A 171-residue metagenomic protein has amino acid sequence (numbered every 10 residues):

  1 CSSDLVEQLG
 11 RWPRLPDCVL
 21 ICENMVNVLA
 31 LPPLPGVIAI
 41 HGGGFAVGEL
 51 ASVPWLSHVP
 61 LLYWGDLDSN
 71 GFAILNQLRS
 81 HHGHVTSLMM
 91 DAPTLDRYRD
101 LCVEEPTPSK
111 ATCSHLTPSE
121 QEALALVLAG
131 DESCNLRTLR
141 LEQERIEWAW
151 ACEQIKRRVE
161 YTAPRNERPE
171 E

Functional and structural regions predicted by a protein language model:
L5, P16, N24, G48 (+1 more regions): Sparse, context-dependent recognition of short Cys/His-centered cofactor- or disulfide-binding micro-motifs
E7-R14, S52-W55: A short acidic-Thr-Gly-centered motif at the start of a beta-strand
G10-R14, L61, T107: A near-ubiquitous, low-amplitude feature marking generic local secondary-structure context
L15, H58, A151-E153: Enriched - but not universal
C18-V19, N24-L61, N70, H84-R97: Acidic, glycine-rich catalytic loops of TOPRIM or P-loop NTPase phosphate-binding modules used across DNA replication
G71-E171: Gly/Ser/Thr/Ala-enriched C-terminal appendages of enzymes
